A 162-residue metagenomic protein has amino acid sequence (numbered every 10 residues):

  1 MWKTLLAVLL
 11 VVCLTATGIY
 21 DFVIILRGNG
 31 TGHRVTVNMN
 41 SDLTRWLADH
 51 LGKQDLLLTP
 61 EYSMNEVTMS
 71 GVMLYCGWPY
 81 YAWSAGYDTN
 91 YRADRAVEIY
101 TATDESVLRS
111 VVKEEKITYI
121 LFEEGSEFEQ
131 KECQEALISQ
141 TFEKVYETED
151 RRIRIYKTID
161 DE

Functional and structural regions predicted by a protein language model:
M1-E162: Extracytoplasmic
